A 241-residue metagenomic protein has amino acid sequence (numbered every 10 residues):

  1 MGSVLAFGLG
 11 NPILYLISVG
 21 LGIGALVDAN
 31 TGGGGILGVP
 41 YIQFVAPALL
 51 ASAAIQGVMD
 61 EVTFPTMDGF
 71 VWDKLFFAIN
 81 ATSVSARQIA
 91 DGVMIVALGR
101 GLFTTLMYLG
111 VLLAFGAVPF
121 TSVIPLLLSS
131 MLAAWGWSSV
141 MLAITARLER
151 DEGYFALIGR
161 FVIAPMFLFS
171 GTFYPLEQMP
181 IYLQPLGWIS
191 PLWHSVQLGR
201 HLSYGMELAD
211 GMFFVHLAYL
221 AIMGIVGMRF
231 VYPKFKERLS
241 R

Functional and structural regions predicted by a protein language model:
M1-I124, L128-R241: Hydrophobic transmembrane alpha-helices and immediately adjacent juxtamembrane helices of multi-pass inner-membrane
